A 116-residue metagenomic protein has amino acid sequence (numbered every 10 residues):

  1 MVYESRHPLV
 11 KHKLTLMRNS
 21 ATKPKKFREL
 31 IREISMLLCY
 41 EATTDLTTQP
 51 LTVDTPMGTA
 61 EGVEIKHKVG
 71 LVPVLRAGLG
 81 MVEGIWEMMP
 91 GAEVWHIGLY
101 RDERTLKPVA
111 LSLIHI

Functional and structural regions predicted by a protein language model:
M1-H115: PRPP-associated nucleotide enzymes
